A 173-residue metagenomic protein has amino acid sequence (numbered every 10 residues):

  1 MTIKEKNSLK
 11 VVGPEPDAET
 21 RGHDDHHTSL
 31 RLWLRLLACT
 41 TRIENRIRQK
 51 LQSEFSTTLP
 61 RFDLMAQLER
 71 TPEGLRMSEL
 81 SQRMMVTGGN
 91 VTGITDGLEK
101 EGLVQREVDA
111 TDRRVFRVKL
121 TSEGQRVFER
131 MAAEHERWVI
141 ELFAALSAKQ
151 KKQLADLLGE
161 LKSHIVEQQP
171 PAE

Functional and structural regions predicted by a protein language model:
M1-F55: N-terminal leader segment of winged-helix/HTH proteins
I3-S8, A18-T20, D96-D156: Charged, amphipathic alpha-helical coiled-coil/dimerization segments
R31, D63, K152: Active-site phosphate/pyrophosphate-handling residues
W33, L37, T41, M85 (+2 more regions): Short amphipathic alpha-helical segments with heptad-repeat character
T41, N45-T87, E101, P171-E173: N-terminal helix-turn-helix DNA-binding core of bacterial DNA-binding proteins
K152-E173: Exposed, interaction-prone assembly regions rather than primary DNA-binding/catalytic cores
